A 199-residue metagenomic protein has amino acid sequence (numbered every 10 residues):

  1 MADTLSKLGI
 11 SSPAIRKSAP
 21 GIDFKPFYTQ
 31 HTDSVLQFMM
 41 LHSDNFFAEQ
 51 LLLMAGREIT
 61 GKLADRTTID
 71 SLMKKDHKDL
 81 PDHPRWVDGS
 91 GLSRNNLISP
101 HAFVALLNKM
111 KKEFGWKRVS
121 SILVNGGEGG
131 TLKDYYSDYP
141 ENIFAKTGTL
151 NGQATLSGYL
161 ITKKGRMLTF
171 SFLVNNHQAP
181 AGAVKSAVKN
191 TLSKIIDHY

Functional and structural regions predicted by a protein language model:
M1-K117: A small/polar active-site loop signature that marks catalytic segments
D82-Y199: C-terminal soluble interaction/assembly domains
